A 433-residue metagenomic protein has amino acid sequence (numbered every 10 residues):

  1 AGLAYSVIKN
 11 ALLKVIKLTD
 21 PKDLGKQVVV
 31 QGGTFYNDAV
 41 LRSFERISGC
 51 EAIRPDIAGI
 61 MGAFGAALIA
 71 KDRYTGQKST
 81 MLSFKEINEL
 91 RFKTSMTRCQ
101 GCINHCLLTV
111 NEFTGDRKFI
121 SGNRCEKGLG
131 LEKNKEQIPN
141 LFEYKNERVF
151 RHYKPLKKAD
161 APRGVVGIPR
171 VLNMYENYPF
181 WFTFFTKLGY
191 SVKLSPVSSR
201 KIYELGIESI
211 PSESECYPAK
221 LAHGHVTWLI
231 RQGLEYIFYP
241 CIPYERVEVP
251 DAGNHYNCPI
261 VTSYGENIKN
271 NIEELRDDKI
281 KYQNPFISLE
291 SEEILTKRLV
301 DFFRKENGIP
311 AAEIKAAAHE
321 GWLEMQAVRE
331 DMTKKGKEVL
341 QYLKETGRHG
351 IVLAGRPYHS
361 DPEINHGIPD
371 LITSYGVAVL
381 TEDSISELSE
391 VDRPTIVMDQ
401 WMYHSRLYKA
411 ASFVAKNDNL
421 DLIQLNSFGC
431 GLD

Functional and structural regions predicted by a protein language model:
A1-L13: Adenine-nucleotide phosphate-binding core of ATP-dependent small-molecule kinases
G2-Y5, V29-T34, I53-A63, P196 (+2 more regions): Active-site nucleophile and cofactor-binding loops and adjacent substrate-binding regions of central metabolic enzymes
S6, T19-E45, A58-G59, N173-Y175 (+1 more regions): Glycine-rich phosphate-binding loops at beta-strand->alpha-helix junctions
A11, L24, V30, V40 (+6 more regions): Extended, hydrophobic alpha-helical segments in both membrane/secreted and soluble proteins
L13-P21, C50: Conserved helix-loop functional segments at active or binding sites
D38-S43, A52-I53, V110: Oxyanion-binding/catalytic loops of NTP- or PPi-dependent enzymes
D56-I57, Y74-D433: An N-terminal assembly and electron-transfer interface module characteristic of large anaerobic redox and radical
